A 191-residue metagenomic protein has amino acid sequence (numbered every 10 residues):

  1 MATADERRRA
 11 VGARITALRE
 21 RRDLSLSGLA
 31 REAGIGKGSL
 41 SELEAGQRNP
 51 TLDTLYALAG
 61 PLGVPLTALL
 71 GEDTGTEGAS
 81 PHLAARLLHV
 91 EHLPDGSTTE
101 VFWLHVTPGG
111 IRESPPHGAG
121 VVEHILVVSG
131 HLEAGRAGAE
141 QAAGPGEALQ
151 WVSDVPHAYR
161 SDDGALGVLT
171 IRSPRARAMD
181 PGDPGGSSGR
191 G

Functional and structural regions predicted by a protein language model:
M1-A10: A detector for short, charged/polar N-terminal pre-domain segments
A13-A30: Short basic helix-loop element that most often maps to the first helix and adjoining turn of HTH DNA-binding modules
G34-R48: Recognition helix of helix-turn-helix/homeodomain-like DNA-binding domains that insert into the DNA major groove
L52-E100: A short, N-terminal "cap"/entry segment at the start of jelly-roll beta-barrel domains of the cupin/DSBH fold
A84-L93, E100-V121, A142, S153-D154: Conserved short histidine dyad/triad with adjacent acidic residue
G120-R136: Glycine- and acidic-residue-biased ligand/ion/polar-headgroup-sensing regions
S153-A178: Ligand-binding loop in jelly-roll beta-barrel domains
